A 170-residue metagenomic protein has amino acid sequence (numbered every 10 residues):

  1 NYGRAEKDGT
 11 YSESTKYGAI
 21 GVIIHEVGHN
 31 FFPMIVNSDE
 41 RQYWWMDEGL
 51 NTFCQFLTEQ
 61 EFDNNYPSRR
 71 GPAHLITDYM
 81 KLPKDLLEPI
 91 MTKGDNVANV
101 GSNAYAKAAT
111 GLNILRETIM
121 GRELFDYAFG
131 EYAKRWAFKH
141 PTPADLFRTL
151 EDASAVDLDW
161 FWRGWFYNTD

Functional and structural regions predicted by a protein language model:
N1-D170: Hydrophobic alpha-helical and helix-loop surface patches within well-folded domains that function as non-catalytic
